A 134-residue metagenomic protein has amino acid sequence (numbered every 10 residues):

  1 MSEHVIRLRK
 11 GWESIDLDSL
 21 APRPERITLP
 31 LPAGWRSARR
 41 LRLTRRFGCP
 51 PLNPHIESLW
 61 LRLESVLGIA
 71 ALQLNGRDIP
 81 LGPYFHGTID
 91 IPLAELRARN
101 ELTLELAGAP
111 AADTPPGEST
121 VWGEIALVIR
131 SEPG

Functional and structural regions predicted by a protein language model:
M1-S58, P110-G134: Extended carbohydrate-recognition surfaces in non-catalytic/accessory domains of CAZymes and lectin-like proteins
D18, G76-D78: Solvent-exposed strand-loop boundary residues in beta-sheet-rich modules
N53-G76, P83, T103-L106: Aromatic-lined ligand-binding clefts that engage carbohydrates, nucleic acids, or primary amines
L67, L81, P92-A94: Alpha-helix boundary/interfacial micro-motifs
I79-I89: Aromatic-rich membrane-interfacial microdomains
G87-E101: Short, surface-exposed tryptophan/glycine-enriched loops that mediate extracellular molecular recognition
R99-A112: Cysteine-clustered segments with highest specificity for TGF-beta superfamily mature ligands
